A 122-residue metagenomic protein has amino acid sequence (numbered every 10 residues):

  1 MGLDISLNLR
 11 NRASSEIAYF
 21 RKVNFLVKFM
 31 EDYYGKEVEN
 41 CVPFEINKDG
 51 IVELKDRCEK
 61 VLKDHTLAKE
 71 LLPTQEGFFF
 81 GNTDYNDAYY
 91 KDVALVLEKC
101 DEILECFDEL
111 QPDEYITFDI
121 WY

Functional and structural regions predicted by a protein language model:
M1-Y122: Acidic (Asp/Glu-rich) sequence patches and key acidic residues that form negatively charged surfaces used
